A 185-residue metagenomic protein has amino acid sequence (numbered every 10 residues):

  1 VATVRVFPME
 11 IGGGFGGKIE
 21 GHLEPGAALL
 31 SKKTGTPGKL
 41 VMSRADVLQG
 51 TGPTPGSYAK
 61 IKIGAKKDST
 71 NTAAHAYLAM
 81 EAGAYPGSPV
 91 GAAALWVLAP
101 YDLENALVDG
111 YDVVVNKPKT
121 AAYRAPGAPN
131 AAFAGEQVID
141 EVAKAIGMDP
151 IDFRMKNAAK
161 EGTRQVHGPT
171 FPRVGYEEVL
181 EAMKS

Functional and structural regions predicted by a protein language model:
V1-S185: Structural alpha/beta core scaffold segments of enzyme domains
